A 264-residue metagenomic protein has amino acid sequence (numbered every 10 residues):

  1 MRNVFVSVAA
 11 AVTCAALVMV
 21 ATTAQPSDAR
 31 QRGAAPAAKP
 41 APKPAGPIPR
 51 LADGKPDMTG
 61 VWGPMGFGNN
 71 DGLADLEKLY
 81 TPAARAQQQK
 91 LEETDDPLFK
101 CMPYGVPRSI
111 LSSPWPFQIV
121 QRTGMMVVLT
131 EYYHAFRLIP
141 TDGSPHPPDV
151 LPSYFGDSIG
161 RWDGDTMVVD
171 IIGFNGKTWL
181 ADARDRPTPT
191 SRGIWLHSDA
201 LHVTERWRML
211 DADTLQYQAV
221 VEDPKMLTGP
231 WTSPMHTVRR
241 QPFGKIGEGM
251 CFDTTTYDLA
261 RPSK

Functional and structural regions predicted by a protein language model:
R2-K264: PEST-like low-complexity, intrinsically disordered acidic/proline/serine-rich tracts that flank trafficking/processing
